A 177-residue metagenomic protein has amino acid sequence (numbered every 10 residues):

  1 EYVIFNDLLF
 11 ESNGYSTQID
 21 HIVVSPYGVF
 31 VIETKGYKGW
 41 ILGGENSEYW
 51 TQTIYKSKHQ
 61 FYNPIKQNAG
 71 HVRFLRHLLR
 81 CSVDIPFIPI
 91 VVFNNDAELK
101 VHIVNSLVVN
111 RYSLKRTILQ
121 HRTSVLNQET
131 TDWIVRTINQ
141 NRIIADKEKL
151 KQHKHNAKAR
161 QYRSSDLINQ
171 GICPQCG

Functional and structural regions predicted by a protein language model:
E1-T17, Y27, Y55-G177: Surface-exposed interaction regions that form or flank ligand-binding interfaces
V24-E48: Active-site beta-strand-loop-beta-strand hairpin of nuclease catalytic cores that positions key catalytic residues
S47-K56: Short glycine/proline- and charge-enriched loop/turn segments that cap or connect secondary-structure elements
